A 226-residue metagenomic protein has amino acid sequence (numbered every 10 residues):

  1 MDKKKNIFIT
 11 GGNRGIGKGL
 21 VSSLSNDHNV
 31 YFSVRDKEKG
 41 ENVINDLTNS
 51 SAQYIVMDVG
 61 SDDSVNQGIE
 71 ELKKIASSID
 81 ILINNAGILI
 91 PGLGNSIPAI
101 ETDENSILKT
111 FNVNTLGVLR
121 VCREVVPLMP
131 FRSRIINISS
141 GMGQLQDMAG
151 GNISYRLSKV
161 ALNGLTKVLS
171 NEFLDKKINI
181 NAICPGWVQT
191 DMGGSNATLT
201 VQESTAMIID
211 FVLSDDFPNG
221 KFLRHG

Functional and structural regions predicted by a protein language model:
I9-T10, N84-N85, R134-S140, N179-C184: Structural signature of the Rossmann-like NAD(P)-dependent dehydrogenase/reductase core
N13-R14: Conserved glycine-rich cofactor-binding loop
S22, L119, K159-K167, N171 (+1 more regions): Conserved active-site helix of classical SDR/Rossmann-fold NAD(P)-dependent CH-OH oxidoreductases
D27-N42: Conserved glycine-rich Rossmann-like NAD(P)H-binding loop of the short-chain dehydrogenase/reductase
V56-G68: The beta1-alpha1 cofactor-binding region of Rossmann-like NAD(H)/NADP(H)-dependent oxidoreductases
I88-G92, S96-L108, P127, F131-L174: Catalytic loop of short-chain dehydrogenase/reductase
D175, A182-I183, G194-G226: C-terminal helical subdomain
